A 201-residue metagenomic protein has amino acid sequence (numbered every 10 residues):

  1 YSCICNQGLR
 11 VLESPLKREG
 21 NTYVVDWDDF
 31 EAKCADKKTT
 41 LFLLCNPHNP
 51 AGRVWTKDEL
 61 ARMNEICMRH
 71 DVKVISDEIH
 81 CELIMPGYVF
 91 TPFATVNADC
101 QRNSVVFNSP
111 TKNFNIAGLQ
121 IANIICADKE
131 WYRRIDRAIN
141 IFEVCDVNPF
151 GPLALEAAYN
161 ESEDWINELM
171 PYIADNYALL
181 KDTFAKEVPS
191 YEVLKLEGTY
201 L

Functional and structural regions predicted by a protein language model:
Y1-V11: Substrate-binding/gating loop at the entrance of the active-site cleft, primarily in PLP-dependent aminotransferase-like
L9, R69-K73, Q101-R102: A short helix->loop->beta-strand "cap" motif at the edges of active sites that frequently abuts
L16-Y88: Active-site phosphate-binding strand-loop segment of PLP-dependent enzymes
V96-R134: Active-site PLP attachment segment
Q120, D146-L169: Structural motif of enzymes handling amino- and sulfur-group chemistry
R133-N140, A158-K181: Structural signature of PLP-dependent enzymes
P149-P152, E156, P171-K181, E192-L201: Conserved glycine-rich beta-strand-loop-beta hairpin in the small C-terminal domain of fold type I
